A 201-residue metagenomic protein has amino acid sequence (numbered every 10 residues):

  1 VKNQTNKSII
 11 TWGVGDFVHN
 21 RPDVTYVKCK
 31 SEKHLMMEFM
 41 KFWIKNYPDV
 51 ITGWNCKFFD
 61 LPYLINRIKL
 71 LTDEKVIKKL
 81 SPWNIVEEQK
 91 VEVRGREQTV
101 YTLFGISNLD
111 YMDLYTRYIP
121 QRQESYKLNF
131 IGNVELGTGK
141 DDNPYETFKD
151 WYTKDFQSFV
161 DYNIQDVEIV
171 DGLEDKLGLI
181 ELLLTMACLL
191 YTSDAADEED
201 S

Functional and structural regions predicted by a protein language model:
V1-I9: Gly/Thr-rich phosphate-binding beta-strand-loop-beta motif of the actin/hexokinase/Hsp70
T5, D73-V76, T138: Structural alpha-beta junctions
T11-V18: Short acidic, glycine/tyrosine-flanked loop/strand segments centered on an H-E-D-like triad
V18-Q123: Conserved DEDDh/DEDDy metal-dependent 3′-5′ exonuclease domain
N46-D60, N108-L190: Acidic, Mg2+-coordinating catalytic module of metal-dependent nucleases/exonucleases that use a two-metal-ion mechanism
Y191-S201: Single conserved hydrophobic/aromatic residue that forms the stacking wall/gate of nucleotide- or nucleobase-binding
